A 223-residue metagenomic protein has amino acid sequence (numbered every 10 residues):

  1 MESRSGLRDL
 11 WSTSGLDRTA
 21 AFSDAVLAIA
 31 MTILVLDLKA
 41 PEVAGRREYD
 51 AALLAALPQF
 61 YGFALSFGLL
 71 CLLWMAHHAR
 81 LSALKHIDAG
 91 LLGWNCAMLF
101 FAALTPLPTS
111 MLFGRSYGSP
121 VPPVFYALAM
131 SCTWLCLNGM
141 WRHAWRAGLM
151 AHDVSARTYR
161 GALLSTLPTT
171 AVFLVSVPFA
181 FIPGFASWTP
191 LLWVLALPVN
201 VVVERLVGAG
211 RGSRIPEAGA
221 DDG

Functional and structural regions predicted by a protein language model:
M1-G223: Multi-pass alpha-helical transmembrane bundle typical of ion/small-solute transporters and intramembrane aspartyl
